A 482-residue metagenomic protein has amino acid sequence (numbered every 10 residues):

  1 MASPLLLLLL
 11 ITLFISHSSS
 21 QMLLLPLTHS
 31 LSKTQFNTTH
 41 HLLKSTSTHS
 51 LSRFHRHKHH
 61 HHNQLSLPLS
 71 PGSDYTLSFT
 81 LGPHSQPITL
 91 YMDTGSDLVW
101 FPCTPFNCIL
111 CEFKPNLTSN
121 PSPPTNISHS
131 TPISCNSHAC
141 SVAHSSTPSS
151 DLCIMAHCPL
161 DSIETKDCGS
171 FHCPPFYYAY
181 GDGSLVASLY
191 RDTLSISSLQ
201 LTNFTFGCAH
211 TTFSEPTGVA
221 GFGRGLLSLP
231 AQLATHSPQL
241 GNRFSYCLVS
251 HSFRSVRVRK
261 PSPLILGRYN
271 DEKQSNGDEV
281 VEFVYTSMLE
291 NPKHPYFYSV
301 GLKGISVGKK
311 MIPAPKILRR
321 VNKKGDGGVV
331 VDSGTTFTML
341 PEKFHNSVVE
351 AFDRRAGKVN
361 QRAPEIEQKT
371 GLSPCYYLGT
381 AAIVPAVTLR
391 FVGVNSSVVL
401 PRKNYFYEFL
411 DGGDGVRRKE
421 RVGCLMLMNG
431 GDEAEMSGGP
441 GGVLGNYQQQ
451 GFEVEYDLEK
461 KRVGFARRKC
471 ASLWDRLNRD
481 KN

Functional and structural regions predicted by a protein language model:
A2-P71, N116-S130, C135-P148, L152-I154 (+1 more regions): N-terminal zymogen propeptides
A2-T34, G82-H84, M92-D97, F206-S214 (+9 more regions): Aspartic protease catalytic domain
Q21-G72, P87-M92, A187, L201-H210 (+3 more regions): Short, surface-exposed loop motifs enriched in S/T, G, D/E and P with embedded aromatic residues
R53-F79, P295-I317: Charged, flexible boundary elements
S70-F204, E215: Signature of the N-terminal lobe/flap region of pepsin-like aspartyl proteases
F79-L81, Y190-S198, Y246-L248, V307 (+2 more regions): Short conserved beta-strand and strand-loop elements enriched in small hydrophobics with frequent Asp/Gly
N107-A143, A234-N242, G277-T286, S347-K369: Cytochrome P450 catalytic domain signature, combining two hallmark sequence patches
S188-K309, V329: Eukaryotic endomembrane system proteins
